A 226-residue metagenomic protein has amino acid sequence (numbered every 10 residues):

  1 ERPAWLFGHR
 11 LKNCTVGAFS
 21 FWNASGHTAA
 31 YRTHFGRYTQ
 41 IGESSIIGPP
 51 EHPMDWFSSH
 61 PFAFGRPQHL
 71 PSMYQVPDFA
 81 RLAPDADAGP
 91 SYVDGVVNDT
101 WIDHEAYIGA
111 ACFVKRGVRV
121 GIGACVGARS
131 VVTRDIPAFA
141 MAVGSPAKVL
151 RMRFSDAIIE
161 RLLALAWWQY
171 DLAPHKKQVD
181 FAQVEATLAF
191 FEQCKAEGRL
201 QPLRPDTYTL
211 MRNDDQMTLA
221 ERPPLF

Functional and structural regions predicted by a protein language model:
R2-V118: Flexible, glycine/small-residue-enriched loop-and-beta-strand segment within the central core of proteins
H52, I136, M152-R153: Conserved catalytic-core motifs of eukaryotic protein kinase domains, centered on the activation segment
F62-V114, P146-F226: C-terminal segments of enzyme domains that contribute to small-molecule binding surfaces
Y107-G109, C125, V131: A generic "structured core" feature
G121-I122, P137-F139: Conserved catalytic segment of ABC-fold P-loop ATPases
V126, G144: Conserved G/P- and acidic residue-centered "switch" motifs that form tight phosphate/ATP-binding loops in soluble
R134, V143: HATPase_c (GHKL) ATP-binding subdomain of two-component histidine kinases
